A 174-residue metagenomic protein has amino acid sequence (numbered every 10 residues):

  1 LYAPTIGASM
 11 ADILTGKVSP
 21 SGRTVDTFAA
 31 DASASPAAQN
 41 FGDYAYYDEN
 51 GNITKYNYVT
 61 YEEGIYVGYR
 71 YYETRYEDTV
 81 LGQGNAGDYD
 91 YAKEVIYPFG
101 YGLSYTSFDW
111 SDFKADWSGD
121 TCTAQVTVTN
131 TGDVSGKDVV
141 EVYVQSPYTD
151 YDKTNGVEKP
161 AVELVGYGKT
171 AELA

Functional and structural regions predicted by a protein language model:
L1-K137, Y143-Q145, Y151-K153: Secreted, periplasmic, or luminal enzymes acting at the cell surface/secretory milieu
V140, Y151-A174: Intrinsically disordered, low-complexity Pro/Gly/Ser/Thr-rich segments with frequent PxxP/GP/PP motifs and embedded
